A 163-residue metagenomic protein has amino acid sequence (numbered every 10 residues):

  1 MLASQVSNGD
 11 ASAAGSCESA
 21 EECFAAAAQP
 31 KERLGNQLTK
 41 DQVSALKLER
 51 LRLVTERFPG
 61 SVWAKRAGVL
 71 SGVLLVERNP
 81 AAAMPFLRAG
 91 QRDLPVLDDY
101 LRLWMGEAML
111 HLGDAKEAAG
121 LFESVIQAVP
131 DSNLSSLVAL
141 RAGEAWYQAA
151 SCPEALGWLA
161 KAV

Functional and structural regions predicted by a protein language model:
M1-V163: Acidic, polar-rich low-complexity tracts and alpha-helical solenoid repeat scaffolds
